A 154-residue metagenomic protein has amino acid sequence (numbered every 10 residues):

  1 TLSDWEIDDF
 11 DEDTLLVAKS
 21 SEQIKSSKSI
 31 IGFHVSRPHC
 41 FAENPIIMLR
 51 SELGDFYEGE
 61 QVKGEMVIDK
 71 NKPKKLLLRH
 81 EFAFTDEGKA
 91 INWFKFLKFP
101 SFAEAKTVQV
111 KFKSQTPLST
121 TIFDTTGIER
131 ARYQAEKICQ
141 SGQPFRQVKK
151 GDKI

Functional and structural regions predicted by a protein language model:
T1-I154: A generic "folded-domain core" signal
